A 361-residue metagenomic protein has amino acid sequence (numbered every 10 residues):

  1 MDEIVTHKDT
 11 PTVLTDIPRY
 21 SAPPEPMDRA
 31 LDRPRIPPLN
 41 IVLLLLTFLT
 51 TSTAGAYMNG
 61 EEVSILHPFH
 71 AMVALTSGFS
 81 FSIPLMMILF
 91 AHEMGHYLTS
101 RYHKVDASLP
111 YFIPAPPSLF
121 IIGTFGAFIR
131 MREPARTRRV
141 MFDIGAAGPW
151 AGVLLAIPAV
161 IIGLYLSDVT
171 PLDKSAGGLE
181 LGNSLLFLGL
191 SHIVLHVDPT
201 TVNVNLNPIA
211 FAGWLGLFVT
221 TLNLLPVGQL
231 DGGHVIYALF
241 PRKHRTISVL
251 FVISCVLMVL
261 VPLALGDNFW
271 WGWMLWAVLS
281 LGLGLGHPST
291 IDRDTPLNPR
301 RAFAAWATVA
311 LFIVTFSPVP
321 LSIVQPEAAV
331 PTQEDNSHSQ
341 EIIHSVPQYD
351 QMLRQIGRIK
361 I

Functional and structural regions predicted by a protein language model:
M1-I361: Hydrophobic transmembrane alpha-helices and their immediate loop junctions in multi-pass integral membrane proteins
